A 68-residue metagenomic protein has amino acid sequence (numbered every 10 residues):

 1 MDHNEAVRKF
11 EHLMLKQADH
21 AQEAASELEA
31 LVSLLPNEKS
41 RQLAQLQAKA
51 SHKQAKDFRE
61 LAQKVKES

Functional and structural regions predicted by a protein language model:
M1-V32, R59-Q63: N-terminal acidic leader/helix
H3, V7-F10, M14, N37-Q47 (+1 more regions): Amphipathic alpha-helical coiled-coil segments and their boundaries
A24, K49-S68: Amphipathic alpha-helical coiled-coil segments
